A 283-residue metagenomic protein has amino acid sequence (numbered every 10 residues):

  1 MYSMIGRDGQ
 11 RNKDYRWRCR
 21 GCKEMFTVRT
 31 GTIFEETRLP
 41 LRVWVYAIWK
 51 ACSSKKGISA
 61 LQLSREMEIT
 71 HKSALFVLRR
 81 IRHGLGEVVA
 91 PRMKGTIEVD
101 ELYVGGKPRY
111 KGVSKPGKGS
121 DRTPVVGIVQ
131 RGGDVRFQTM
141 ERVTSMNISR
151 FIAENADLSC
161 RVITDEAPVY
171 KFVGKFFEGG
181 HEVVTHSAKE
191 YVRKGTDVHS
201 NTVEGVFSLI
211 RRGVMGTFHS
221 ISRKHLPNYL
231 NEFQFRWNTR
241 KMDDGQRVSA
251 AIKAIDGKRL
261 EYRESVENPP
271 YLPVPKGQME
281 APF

Functional and structural regions predicted by a protein language model:
M1-F283: Residue-level recognition of single "structural anchor" positions that define or cap local secondary structure
